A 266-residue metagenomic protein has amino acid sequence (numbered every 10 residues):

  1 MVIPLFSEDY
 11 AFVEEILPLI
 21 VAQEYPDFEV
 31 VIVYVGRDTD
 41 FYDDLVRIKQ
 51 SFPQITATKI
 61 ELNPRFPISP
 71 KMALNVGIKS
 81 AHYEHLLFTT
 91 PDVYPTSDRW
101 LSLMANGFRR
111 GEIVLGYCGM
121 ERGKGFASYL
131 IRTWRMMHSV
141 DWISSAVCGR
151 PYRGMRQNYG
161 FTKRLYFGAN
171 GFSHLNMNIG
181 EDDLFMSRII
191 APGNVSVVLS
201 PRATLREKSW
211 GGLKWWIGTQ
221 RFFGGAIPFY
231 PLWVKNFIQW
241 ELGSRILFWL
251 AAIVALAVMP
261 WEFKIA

Functional and structural regions predicted by a protein language model:
A11, N63-M72, I78, Y94 (+1 more regions): A short, glycine-/small-residue-rich helix N-cap motif at loop->alpha-helix starts within glycosyltransferase
L17-P64: Acidic donor-binding segment of Leloir-type glycosyltransferases
V35, T89-D92, Y117: Active-site acidic Asp-centered loop
F52, T56-S69, A73, L103-G168 (+1 more regions): Long helical/loop segments within the catalytic core of UDP-sugar-dependent glycosyltransferases, especially the large
L86: Short aromatic/hydrophobic "clamp" motif used to bind/position activated sugar donors
T90-N106: Acidic donor-binding/catalytic loop of UDP-sugar-dependent glycosyltransferases, especially processive GT2
I113-M137, F167, F172-K235: Catalytic donor/gating beta->alpha subdomain of glycosyltransferases that bind UDP-sugars
E241-A266: Membrane-embedded multi-pass helical conduit in multi-pass membrane proteins, especially envelope-biosynthetic
